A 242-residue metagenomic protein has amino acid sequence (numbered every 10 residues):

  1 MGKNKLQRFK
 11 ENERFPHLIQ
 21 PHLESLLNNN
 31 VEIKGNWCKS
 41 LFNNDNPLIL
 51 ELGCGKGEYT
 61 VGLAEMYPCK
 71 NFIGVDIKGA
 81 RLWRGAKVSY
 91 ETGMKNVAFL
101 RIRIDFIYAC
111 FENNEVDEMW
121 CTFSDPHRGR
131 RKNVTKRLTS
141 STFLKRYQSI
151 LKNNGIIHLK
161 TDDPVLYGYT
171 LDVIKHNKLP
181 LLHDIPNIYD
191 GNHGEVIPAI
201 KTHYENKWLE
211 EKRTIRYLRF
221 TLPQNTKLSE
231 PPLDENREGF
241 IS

Functional and structural regions predicted by a protein language model:
M1-N44, L182-S242: SAM/dcSAM-binding transferase cores
G53-G55: Class I SAM-dependent methyltransferase "Motif I" SAM/SAH-binding loop
K78: Conserved SAM/SAH-binding beta-strand->alpha-helix loop
K87-N113: S-adenosyl-L-methionine
C110-E118, F123: A short acidic, Gly/Pro-enriched loop at the edge of an enzyme's catalytic core that lines a small-molecule cofactor
L138-N153: A short glycine-rich, Lys/Arg-flanked "PGG" loop and its adjoining helix->strand segment in the class I
N154-T161: Conserved beta-strand signature within the Rossmann-like core of class I S-adenosyl-L-methionine
